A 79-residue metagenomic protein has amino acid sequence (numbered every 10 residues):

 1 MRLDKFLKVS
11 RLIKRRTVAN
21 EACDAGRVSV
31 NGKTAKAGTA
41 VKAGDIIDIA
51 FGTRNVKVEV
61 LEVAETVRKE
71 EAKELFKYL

Functional and structural regions predicted by a protein language model:
M1-V41: A basic, amphipathic helix-loop patch mediating RNA/tRNA/ribosome contacts
A50-L79: C-terminal structural segments of small proteins and small subunits
